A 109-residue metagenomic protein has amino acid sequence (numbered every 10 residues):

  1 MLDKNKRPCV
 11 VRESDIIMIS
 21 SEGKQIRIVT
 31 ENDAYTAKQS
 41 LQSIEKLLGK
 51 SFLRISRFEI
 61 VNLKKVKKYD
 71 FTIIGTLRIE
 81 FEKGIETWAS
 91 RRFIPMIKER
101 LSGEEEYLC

Functional and structural regions predicted by a protein language model:
M1-E82, E86-W88, L108-C109: Conserved binding/recognition cores within well-folded domains
W88-I97: C-terminal structural segments of small proteins and small subunits
I97-C109: Charged phosphate-binding loop/patch that engages nucleotide di/tri-phosphates or the phosphate backbone of nucleic
